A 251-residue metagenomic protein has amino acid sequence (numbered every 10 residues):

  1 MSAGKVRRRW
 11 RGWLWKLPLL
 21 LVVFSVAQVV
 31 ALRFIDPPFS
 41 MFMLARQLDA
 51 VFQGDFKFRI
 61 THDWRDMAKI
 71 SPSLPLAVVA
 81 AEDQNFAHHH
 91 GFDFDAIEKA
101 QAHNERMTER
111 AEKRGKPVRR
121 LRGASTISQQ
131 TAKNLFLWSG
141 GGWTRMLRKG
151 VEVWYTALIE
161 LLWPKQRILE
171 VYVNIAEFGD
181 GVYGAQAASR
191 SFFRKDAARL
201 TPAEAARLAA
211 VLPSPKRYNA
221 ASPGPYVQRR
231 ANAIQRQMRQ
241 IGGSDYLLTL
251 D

Functional and structural regions predicted by a protein language model:
S2-D251: Juxtamembrane regions of bacterial inner-membrane/periplasmic proteins, predominantly the peptidoglycan biogenesis
